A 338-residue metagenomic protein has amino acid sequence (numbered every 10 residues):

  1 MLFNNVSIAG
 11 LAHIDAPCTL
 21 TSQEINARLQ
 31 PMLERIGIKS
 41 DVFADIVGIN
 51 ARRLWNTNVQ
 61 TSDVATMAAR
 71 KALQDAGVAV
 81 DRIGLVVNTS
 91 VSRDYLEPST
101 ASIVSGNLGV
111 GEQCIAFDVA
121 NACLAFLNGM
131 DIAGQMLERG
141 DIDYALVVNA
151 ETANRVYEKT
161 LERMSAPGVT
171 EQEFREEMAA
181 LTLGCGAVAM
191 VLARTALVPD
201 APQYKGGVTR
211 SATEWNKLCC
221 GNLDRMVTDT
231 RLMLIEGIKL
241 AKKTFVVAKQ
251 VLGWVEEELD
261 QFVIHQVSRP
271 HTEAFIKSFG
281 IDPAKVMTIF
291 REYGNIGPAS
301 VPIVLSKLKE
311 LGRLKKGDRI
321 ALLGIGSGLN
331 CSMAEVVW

Functional and structural regions predicted by a protein language model:
M1-T57, A166-I235, I325, V337-W338: Condensing-enzyme catalytic core mediating Claisen C-C bond formation in acyl metabolism
I8, T57-F117, N121, V255-T272: Conserved beta-ketoacyl condensing-enzyme motif
I25, Q30-P31, T100-G111, G134-R139 (+3 more regions): A glycine- and small-aliphatic-rich helix-loop capping segment at beta-alpha/alpha-beta transitions that lines
R35-K39, V59-A76, E236-V251, I303-L308: Short, well-ordered amphipathic alpha-helical segments that serve as non-catalytic structural scaffolds within diverse
I36, D41-I46, N50-R52, N56-S62 (+2 more regions): Conserved catalytic cysteine-centered active-site region of acyl-thioester-dependent Claisen-condensing enzymes
E138-A180: Flexible, glycine-rich active-site loops centered on histidine and acidic residues that chelate a metal or position
L218-Q261: Oxyanion-binding "anion nests"
S306-L323, S332-W338: Catalytic phosphate/nucleotide-handling subdomain of diverse soluble enzymes
